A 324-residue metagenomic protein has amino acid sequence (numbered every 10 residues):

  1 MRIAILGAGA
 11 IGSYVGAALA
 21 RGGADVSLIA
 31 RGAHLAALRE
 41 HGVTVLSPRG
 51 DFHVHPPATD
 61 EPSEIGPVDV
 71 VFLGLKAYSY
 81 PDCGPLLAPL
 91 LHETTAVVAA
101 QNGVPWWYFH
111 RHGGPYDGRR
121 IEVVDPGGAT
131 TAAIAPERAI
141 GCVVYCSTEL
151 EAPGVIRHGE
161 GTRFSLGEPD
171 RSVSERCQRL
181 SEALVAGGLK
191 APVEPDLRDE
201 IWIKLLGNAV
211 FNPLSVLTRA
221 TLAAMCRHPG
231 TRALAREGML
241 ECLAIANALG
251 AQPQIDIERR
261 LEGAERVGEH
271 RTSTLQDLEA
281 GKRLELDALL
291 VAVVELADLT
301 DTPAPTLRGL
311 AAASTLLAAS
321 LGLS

Functional and structural regions predicted by a protein language model:
M1, D69, T162: Nucleotide donor/acceptor-binding cores
M1-G50: NAD(P)+-binding Rossmann beta1-loop-alpha1 motif at the extreme N-terminus of oxidoreductases
L28-A30, L166, V294: Short internal beta-strands
A37, L90, T131-K204, V210 (+1 more regions): Internal alpha-helical scaffold of NAD(P)-dependent oxidoreductase catalytic cores
F52-E151: Rossmann-like NAD(P)(H) cofactor-binding subdomain of soluble oxidoreductases
A58, L91, W106-D117, I156-E168 (+2 more regions): Helix-loop-beta segment of a Rossmann-like dinucleotide-binding subdomain
A224, R232-S324: NAD(P)-dependent Rossmann-like dehydrogenase/reductase catalytic/cofactor-binding core
